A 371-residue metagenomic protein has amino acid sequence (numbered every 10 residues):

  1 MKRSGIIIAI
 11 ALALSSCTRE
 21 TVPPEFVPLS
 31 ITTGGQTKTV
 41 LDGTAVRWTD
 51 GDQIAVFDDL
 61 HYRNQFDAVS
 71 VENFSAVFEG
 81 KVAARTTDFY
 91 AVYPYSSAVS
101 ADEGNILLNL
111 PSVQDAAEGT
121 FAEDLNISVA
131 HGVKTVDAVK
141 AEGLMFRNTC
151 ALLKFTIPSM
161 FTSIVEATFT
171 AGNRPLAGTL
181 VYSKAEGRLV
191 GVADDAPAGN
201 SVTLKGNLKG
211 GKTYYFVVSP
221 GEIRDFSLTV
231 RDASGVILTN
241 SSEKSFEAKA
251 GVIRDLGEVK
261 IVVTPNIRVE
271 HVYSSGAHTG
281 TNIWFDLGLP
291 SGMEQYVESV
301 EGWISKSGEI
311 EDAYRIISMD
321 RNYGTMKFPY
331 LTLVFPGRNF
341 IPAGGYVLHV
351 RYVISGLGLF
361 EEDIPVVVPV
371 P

Functional and structural regions predicted by a protein language model:
K2-S4, C17-N282, L287-E301, P342 (+2 more regions): Sec-type signal peptide cleavage vicinity
G5-A9: Small-residue packing motifs within transmembrane alpha-helices
I10-S16: Hydrophobic h-region of N-terminal signal peptides that target proteins for export in Gram-negative bacteria
T120-F121, E309, L359: Exposed, low-complexity/repetitive linear segments and helix-based recognition motifs, biased toward charged/polar
G292-G324: Contiguous segments within soluble domain cores/interaction surfaces
M319-V347: Short, solvent-exposed, Trp/other aromatic-anchored flexible loops in extracytoplasmic proteins
L348-E362: Short, exposed beta-strand-loop hairpins at the edges of beta-sheets in extracellular/periplasmic proteins
E362-V368: C-terminal edge beta-strand
